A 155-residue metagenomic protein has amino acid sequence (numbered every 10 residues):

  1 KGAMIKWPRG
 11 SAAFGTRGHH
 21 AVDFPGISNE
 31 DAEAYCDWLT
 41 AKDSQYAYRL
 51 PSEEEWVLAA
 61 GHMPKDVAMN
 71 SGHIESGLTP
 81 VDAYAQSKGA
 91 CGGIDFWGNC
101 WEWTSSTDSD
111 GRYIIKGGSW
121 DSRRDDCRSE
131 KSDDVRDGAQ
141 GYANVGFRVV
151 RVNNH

Functional and structural regions predicted by a protein language model:
K1-P8: Core domains of carbohydrate- and sulfate-ester-processing enzymes
R9-A143: Functional-site microenvironments in short loops/helix caps that host divalent-cation chemistry
A143-H155: Short, structured beta-strand segments at or near domain termini in extracellular proteins/domains
